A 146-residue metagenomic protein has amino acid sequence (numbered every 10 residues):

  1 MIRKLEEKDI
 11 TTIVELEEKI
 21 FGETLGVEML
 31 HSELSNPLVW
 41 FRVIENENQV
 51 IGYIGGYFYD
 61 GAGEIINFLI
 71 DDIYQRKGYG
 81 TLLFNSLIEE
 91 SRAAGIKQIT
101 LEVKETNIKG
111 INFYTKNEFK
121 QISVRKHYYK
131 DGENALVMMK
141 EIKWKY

Functional and structural regions predicted by a protein language model:
K4-I73, F84-S86, E90, A94 (+1 more regions): Acetyl-CoA-dependent GNAT
S32, T106, Y129: Positions that flank functional sites
N36, G110, E133-N134: Short Asp/Glu-rich motifs
Q49, D71-N85, R92-A94, Q98 (+3 more regions): Conserved glycine-rich acetyl-CoA-binding loop
L69, T100-E102, V137-M139: Short aromatic/hydrophobic contact patches that present stacked aromatics for nucleic-acid/ligand binding
Y74-K77, T81, K126, N134-L136 (+1 more regions): Acyl-donor (CoA/ACP) binding surface of acyl/acetyltransferases
E102, T115, K120-L136: Conserved catalytic-core motifs of GNAT/GCN5-like acyltransferases
